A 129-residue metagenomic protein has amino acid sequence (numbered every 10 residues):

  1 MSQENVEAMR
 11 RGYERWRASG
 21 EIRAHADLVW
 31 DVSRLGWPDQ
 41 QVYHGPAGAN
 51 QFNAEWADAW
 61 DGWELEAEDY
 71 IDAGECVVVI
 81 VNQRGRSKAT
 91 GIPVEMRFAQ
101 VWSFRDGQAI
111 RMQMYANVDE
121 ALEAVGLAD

Functional and structural regions predicted by a protein language model:
M1-D129: C-terminal and inter-domain tail/linker signature
